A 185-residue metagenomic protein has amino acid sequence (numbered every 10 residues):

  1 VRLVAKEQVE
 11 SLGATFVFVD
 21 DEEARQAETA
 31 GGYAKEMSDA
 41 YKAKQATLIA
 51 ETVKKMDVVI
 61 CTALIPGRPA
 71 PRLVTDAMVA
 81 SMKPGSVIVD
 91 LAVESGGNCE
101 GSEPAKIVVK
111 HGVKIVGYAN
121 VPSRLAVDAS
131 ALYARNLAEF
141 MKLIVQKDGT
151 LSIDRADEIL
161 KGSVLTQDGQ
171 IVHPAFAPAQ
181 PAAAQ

Functional and structural regions predicted by a protein language model:
V1-K54: Glycine-rich phosphate/diphosphate-binding loop of Rossmann-like nucleotide-binding domains
V1-L3, D21-E22, L64-I65, A92-G97 (+1 more regions): Short, ordered loop/turn segments at secondary-structure junctions
L3, D39, A43-A50, R72 (+2 more regions): Electropositive phosphate-/nucleotide-binding environments in soluble metabolic enzymes
V9-T15, V19-E22, T52-M56, P66 (+4 more regions): Change "in soluble alpha/beta enzymes" to "in soluble alpha/beta proteins
V19, E51-A63, M78, S152-S163: Catalytic or ion-coupling anion/metal-binding cores of large enzyme and transporter domains
G32-E36, A40-T47, I65, P69-L73 (+2 more regions): A short glycine-/small-residue-rich loop at the edge of a beta-strand within enzyme catalytic domains
V58-V116: ADP-ribose/adenylate-binding Rossmann-like module
V93, C99-Q185: Adenosine-phosphate binding glycine-rich loop
